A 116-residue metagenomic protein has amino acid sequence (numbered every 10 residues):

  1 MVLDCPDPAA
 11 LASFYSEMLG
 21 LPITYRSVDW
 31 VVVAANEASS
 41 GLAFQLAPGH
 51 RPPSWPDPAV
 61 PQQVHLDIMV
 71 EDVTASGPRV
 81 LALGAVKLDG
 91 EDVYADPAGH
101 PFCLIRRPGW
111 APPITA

Functional and structural regions predicted by a protein language model:
M1-S13, M18, Q63-I68, I105-A116: N-terminal beta-strand motif that seeds the catalytic metal site of vicinal oxygen chelate
V2-L42, L46-A47, A75-P78, A82 (+1 more regions): Core segments of cupin and vicinal oxygen chelate
P22-V60, P101-G109, I114: Conserved short beta-strand elements that form part of the metal-binding/catalytic scaffold of enzyme active sites
W55-L83: Mid-chain, well-packed structural core segment of small domains
D96: Short, acidic, Ser/Thr-enriched surface-loop or helix-capping motifs
